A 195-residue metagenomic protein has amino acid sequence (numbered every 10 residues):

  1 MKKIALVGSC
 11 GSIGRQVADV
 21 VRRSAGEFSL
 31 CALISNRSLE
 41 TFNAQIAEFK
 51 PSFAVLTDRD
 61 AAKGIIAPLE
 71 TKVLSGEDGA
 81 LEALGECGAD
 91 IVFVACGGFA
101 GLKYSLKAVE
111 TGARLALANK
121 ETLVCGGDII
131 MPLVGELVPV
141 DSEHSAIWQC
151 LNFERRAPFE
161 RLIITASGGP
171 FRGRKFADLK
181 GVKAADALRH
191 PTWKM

Functional and structural regions predicted by a protein language model:
M1-F99: N-terminal glycine-/serine-/threonine-rich beta1-alpha1-beta2 phosphate-ribose binding loop of Rossmann-like
G8, I34, A95, A118 (+2 more regions): Short beta-strand segments
Q16-A25, A44-Q45, C125-L137, C150-F153: Active-site-proximal loop->helix
A61-K63, T122-G126, H144-A146, P170-F171: Short gly/pro/ser/thr-enriched loop/turn and capping motifs at secondary-structure boundaries
G98-T111, K120-E136: Rossmann-fold NAD(P)-binding glycine/threonine-rich loop
R114-L115: A short hydrophobic/small-residue beta-strand
I130-H144, R161-L162: Rossmann-fold dehydrogenase core element
A146-M195: Conserved anion/nucleotide-ligand pocket segment
